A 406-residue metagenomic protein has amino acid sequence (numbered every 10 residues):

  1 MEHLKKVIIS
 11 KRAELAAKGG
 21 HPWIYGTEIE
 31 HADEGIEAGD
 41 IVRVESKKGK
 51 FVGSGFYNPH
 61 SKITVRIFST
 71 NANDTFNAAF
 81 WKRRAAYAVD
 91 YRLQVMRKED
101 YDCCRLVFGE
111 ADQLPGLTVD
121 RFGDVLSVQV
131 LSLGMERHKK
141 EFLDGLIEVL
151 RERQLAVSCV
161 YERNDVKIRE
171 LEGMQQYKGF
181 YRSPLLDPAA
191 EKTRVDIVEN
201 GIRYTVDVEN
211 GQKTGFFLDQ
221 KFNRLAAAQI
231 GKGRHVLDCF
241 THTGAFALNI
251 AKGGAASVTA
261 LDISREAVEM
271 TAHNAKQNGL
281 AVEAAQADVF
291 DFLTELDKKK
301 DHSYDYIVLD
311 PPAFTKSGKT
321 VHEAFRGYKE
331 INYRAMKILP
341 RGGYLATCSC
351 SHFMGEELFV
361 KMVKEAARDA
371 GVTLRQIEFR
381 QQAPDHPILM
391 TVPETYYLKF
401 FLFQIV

Functional and structural regions predicted by a protein language model:
M1-G123: Non-catalytic accessory regions of SAM-dependent methyltransferases
V107-D120, K140-F216: Non-catalytic substrate-recognition/targeting regions of SAM-dependent transferases
G233-H242: Conserved class I S-adenosyl-L-methionine
T243-A256: Conserved SAM-binding loop of SAM-dependent methyltransferases across substrates and taxa, primarily the Class I
S257-D262: Conserved SAM-binding motif I beta-strand of class I
E266-V308: S-adenosyl-L-methionine
S303, E330, Y344-V406: C-terminal catalytic and target-recognition region of SAM-dependent MTase-like enzymes, primarily methyltransferases
Y304-R334: Mobile active-site "lid"/loop adjacent to the S-adenosyl-L-methionine
